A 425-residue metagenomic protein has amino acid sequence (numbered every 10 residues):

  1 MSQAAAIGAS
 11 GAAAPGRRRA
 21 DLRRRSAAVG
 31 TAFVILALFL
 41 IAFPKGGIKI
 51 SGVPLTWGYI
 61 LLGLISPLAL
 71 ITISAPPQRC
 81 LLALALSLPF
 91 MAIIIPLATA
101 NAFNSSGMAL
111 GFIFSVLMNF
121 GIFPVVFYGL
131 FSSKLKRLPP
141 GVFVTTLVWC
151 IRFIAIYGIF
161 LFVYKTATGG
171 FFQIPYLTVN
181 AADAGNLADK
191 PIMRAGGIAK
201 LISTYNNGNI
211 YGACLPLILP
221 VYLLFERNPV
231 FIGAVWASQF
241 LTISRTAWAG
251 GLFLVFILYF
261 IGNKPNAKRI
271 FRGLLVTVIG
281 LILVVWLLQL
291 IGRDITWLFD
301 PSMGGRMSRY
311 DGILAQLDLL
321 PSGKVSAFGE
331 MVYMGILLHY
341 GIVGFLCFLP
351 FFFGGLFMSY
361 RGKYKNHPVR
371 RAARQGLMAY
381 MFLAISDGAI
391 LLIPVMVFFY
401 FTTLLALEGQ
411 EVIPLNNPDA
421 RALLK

Functional and structural regions predicted by a protein language model:
V29-G46, L62-V126, L377-A384: N-terminal hydrophobic segments of proteins, predominantly signal-anchor/transmembrane helices of inner/organellar
T31-L40, R361-D387, M396-A406: Loop-to-helix entry and N-terminal half of a specific, functionally important transmembrane alpha helix in multi-pass
G63, L68, G376-M381, I390-K425: Transmembrane alpha-helices of multi-pass inner-membrane enzymes
S66-A75, A102-F162, F348-M358: Transmembrane alpha-helical segments and their membrane-water interfaces
M91-L97, V142-A188: Hydrophobic alpha-helical transmembrane segments
V144-G169, M193-T242, G250-F260: Alpha-helical transmembrane segments of multi-pass inner-membrane proteins
I156, F160-T166, T242, Y259-P301: A membrane-periplasm/extracellular boundary helix in multi-pass inner-membrane enzymes that assemble envelope glycans
D300-I336, Y340-C347: TM-adjacent membrane-interface loops and short helices in multi-pass inner/ER membrane proteins
